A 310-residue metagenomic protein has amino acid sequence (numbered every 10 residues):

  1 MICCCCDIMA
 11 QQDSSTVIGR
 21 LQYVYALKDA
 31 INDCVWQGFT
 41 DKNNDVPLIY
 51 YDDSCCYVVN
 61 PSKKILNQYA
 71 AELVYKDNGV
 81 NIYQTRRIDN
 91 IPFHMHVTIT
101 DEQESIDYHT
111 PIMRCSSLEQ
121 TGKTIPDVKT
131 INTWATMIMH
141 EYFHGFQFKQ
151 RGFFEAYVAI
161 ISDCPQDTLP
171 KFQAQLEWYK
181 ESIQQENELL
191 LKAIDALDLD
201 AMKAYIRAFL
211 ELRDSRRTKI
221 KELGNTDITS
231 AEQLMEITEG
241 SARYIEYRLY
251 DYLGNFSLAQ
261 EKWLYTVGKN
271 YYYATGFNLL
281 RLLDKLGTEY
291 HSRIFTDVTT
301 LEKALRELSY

Functional and structural regions predicted by a protein language model:
M1-T16: Bacterial Sec-dependent N-terminal signal peptides
Q12-D89, F93: Start-of-domain marker
I18, Q22, A30, E211-Y310: Pan-zinc metallopeptidase signature
E72-I131: Active-site scaffold of zinc-dependent metalloenzymes
P126-W134, F154-V158: Membrane-interface helix-loop-helix junctions at boundaries between adjacent transmembrane segments
T136-K149: Active-site recognition of the HExxH zinc-binding catalytic motif
F148, G152, K285-T288: Short, well-ordered loop/turn and helix-capping segments at boundaries between secondary-structure elements and domains
K149-I228, E232-G254, G276: Post-HExxH zinc-binding segment in Zn-dependent metallohydrolases
